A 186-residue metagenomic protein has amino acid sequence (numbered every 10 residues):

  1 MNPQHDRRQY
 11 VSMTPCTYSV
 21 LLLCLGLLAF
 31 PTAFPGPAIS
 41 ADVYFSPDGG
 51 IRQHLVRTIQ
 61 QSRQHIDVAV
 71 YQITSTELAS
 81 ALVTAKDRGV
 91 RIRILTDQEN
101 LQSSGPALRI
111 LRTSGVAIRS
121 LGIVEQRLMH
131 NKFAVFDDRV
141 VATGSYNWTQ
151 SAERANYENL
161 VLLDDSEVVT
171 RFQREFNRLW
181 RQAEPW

Functional and structural regions predicted by a protein language model:
D6-L22: Bacterial N-terminal signal peptides that target proteins for export
S19-P31: Bacterial N-terminal signal peptides
P35-A41: Boundary at the C-terminal end of the N-terminal hydrophobic targeting segment
D42-P47, V68-Y71, I118-S120: Short, flexible loop segments at the rims of nucleotide/cofactor-binding pockets, characterized by
R57-A117: Primarily the HKD phosphodiesterase
D67-V70, R93-T96, S120, A134-V135 (+2 more regions): Structural recognition of the beta-strand scaffold that forms the well-ordered cores of secreted hydrolase catalytic
Q72-T76, Q98-Q102, V124-L128, V140-V141 (+2 more regions): Solvent-exposed loop/turn segments at secondary-structure junctions within structured extracellular/periplasmic domains
F136, V140-W186: Signature of lipid phosphatidyltransferase scaffolds
